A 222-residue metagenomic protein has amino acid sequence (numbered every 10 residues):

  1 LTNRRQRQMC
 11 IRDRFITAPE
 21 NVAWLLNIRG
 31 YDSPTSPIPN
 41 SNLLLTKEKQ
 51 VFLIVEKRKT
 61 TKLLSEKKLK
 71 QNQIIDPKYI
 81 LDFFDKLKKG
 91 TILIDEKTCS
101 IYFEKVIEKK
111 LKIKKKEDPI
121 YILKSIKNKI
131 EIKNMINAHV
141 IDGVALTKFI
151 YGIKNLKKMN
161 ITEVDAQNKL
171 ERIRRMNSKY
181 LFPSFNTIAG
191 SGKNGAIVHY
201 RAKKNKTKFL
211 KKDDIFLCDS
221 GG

Functional and structural regions predicted by a protein language model:
L1-R7, I11: Single conserved hydrophobic/aromatic residue that forms the stacking wall/gate of nucleotide- or nucleobase-binding
N21-P39, H139-I150, M159-R174, S178 (+1 more regions): Active-site pocket-lining segments that scaffold enzyme catalytic pockets across diverse folds
T35-P39, L44-K49, A196-G222: Acidic/histidine-enriched ion/cofactor-binding microenvironments in catalytic or ligand-binding pockets
N42-K57, L93-D95: Short internal beta-strands
I54-V55, L63, S125-N128, N137 (+2 more regions): Short, acidic (Asp/Glu-rich) active-site segment that either coordinates a divalent metal cofactor
K67-L69, F182-I197: Short, basic/aromatic beta-hairpin or loop at an interaction surface
L69-F83, K114-K115: Short acidic-hydrophobic, aromatic-tinged amphipathic segments that line or gate anion-handling sites
C99-N134: Terminal amphipathic helices with adjacent charged low-complexity linkers/tails
